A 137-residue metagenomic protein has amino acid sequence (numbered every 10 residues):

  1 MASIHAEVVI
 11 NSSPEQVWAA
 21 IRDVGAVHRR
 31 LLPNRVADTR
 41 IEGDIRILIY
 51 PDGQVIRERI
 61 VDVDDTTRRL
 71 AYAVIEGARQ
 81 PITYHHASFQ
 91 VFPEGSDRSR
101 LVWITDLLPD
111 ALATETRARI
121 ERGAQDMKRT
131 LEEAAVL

Functional and structural regions predicted by a protein language model:
M1-R40: Hydrophobic ligand-binding cavity/cleft-lining segments
S3, V55, I82-Y84: Short, mixed charged/polar active-site loops that provide acid/base catalysis or chelate metal/phosphate cofactors
V8, I56-D62, H85-P93: Hydrophobic/aromatic beta-strand elements that line small-molecule binding cavities or substrate pockets in beta-rich
V8, L48, Y72, F89 (+1 more regions): Preference for bulky hydrophobic residues occupying beta-strand positions in well-ordered beta-sheet regions
N11-E15, D62-T67, V91-R100: A short, structured loop/turn motif at beta-sheet edges
A26-Q80, L101, E133-L137: Glycine-rich portal/gate segments that line the openings of hydrophobic small-molecule binding cavities
G77-R129: Beta-strand/loop substructures that line and gate deep hydrophobic ligand-binding cavities in soluble
